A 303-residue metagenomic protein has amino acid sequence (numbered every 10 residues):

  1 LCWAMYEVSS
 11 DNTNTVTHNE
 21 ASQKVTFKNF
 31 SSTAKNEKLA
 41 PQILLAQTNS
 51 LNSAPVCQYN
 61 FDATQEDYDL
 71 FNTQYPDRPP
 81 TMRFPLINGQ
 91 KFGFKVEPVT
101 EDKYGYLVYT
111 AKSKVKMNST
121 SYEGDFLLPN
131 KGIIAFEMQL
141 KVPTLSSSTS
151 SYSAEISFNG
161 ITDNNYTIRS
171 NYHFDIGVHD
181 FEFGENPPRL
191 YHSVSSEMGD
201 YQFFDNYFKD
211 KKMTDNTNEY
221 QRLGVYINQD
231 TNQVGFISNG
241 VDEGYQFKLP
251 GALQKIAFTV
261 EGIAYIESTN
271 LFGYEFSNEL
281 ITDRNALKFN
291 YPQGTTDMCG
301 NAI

Functional and structural regions predicted by a protein language model:
L1, E219-I227, V234-F236: Short tryptophan-centered beta-strand motifs in secreted/extracellular beta-sheet-rich domains of glycan-recognition
C2-E66, M82, K103, Y109-K116 (+3 more regions): Ligand-recognition surfaces built from glycine- and aromatic
V16-T17, Y122-L127, N206-T214: Beta-strand-rich interaction surfaces with strong enrichment in secreted/lumenal proteins
P85-S196: Secretory/extracellular carbohydrate-interaction modules and structurally similar beta-sandwich "look-alikes"
F92, E243-G244: Short, isolated positions in well-ordered beta-strands
H179-F181, Y226-D230: Short beta-strand micro-motifs enriched in acidic
S196-R222: Short, aromatic/His-centered strand-loop micro-motif at the edge of beta-sheets
